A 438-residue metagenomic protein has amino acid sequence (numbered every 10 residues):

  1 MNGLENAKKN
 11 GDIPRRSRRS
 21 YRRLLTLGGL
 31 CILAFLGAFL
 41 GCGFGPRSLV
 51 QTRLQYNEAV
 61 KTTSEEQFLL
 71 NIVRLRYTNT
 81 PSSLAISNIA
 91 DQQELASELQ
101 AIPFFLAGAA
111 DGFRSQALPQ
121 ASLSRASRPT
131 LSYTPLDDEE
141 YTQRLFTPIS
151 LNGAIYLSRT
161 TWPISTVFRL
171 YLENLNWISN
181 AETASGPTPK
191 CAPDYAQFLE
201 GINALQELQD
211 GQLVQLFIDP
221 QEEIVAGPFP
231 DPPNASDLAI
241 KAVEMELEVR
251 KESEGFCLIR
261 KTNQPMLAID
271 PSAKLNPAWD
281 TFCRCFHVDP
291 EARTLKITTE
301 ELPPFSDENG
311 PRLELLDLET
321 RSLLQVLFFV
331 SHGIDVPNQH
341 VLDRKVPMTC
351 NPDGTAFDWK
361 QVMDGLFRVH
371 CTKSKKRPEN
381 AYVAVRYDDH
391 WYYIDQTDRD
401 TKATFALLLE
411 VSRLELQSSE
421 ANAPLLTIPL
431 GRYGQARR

Functional and structural regions predicted by a protein language model:
M1-R22: N-terminal secretory signal peptides that target proteins for export/translocation
L4, G11, I32, Q209-Q212 (+1 more regions): Short, flexible helical or helix-coil boundary motifs
R22-R23, R53: Basic side chains
R23-L33: Sec-dependent N-terminal signal peptides
L33-A34, V249: Secretory-pathway extracellular proteins and peptide precursors enriched for disulfide-bonded cysteines
A38-G41: C-terminal motif of bacterial Sec signal peptides marking the signal peptidase cleavage site
G43-R438: N-terminal amphipathic/basic membrane-interacting segments and domains, especially the gasdermin N-terminal
